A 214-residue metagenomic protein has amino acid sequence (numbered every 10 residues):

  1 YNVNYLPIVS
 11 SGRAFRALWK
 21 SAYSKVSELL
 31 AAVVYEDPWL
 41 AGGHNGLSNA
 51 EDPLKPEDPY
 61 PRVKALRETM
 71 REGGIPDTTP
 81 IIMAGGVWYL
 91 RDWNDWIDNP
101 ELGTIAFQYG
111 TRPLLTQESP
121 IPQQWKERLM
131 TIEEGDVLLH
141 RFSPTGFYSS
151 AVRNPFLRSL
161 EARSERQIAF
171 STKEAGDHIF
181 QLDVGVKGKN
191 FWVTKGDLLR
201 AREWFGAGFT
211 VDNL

Functional and structural regions predicted by a protein language model:
Y1-L54, A65: Conserved alpha/beta-domain cores
P7-F15, D77-D92: Glycine-rich beta-to-alpha transition loops that act as phosphate-gripper elements at the mouths of alpha/beta enzyme
I8, E36, A84, Y109-G110: Generic beta-sheet signal
L30, P38-P59, T69-T78, L90-L214: Conserved active-site-proximal phosphate/metal-binding subdomains
